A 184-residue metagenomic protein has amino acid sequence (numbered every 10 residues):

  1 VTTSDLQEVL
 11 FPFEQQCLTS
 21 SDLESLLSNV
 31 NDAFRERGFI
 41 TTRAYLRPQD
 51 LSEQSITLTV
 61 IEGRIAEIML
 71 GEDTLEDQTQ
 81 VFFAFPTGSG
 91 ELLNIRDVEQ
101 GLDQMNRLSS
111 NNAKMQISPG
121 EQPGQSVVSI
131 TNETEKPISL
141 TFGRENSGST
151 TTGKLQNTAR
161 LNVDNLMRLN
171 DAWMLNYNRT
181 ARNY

Functional and structural regions predicted by a protein language model:
V1-G148, R160, Y177-Y184: Periplasmic polypeptide-binding modules associated with outer-membrane biogenesis and secretion
E14, N165-L166: Short amphipathic alpha-helical signal-transduction/dimerization elements
T151-G153: A generic structural micro-feature
L155-L161: Hydrophobic, lipid-facing positions within transmembrane beta-strands of outer-membrane proteins
L166-A172: Short loop/turn motifs that connect adjacent beta-strands in outer-membrane beta-barrel proteins
